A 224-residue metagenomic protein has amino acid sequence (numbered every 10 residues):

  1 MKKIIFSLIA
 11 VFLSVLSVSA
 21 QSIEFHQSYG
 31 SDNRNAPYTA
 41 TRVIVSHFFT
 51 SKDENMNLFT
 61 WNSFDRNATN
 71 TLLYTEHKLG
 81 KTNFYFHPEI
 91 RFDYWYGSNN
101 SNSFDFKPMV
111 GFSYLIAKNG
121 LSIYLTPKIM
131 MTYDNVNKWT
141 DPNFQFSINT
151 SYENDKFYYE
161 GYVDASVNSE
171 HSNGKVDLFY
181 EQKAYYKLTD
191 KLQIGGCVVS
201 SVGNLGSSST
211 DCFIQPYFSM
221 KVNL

Functional and structural regions predicted by a protein language model:
M1-E24: Cleavable N-terminal export/targeting peptides
S19-K52: Outer-membrane beta-barrel initiation region
I23-E24, F49-L58, G80-F86, A117-L125 (+3 more regions): Repeated loop/turn-to-beta-strand initiation elements of outer-membrane beta-barrel proteins
Q27-N33, H47-F49, T60-R66, I90-S98 (+7 more regions): Transmembrane beta-strands of outer-membrane beta-barrel pores
R34-A40, R66-N70, N99-D105, N137-N143 (+2 more regions): Transmembrane beta-barrel outer-membrane domains
N67-P108: Hydrophobic/aromatic-rich structural module bridging two neighboring secondary-structure elements via a short loop
M109, D211-L224: Outer-membrane beta-barrel "beta-signal"
E160-S209, Y217-S219: Outer membrane beta-barrel transmembrane domains
